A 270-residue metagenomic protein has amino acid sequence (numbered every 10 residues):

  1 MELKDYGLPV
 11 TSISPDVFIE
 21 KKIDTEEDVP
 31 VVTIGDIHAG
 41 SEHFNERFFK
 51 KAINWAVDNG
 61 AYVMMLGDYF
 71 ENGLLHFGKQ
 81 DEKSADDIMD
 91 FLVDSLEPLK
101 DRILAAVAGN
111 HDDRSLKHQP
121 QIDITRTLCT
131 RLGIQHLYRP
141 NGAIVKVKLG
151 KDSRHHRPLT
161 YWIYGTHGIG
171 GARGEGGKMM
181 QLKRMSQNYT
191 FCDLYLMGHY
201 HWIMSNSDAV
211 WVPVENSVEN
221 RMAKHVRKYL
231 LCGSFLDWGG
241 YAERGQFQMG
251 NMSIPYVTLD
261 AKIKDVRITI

Functional and structural regions predicted by a protein language model:
M1-I23: Short glycine- and acidic-rich boundary segments immediately preceding or forming the N-terminal edge of structured
T11-P15, H136-P140, Q248-G250: A short catalytic or substrate-binding loop motif that flags glycine-/basic-rich loops and adjacent residues that bind
F18-R139: Core catalytic region of metal-dependent phosphoesterases/phosphodiesterases, especially metallo-beta-lactamase-like
E20-V32, V145-Y164, K224-R227: Beta-strand-turn-beta hairpins that frame and shape the catalytic cleft of phosphate-ester-processing enzymes
I34-G35, L66, V107-G109, T166-G168 (+2 more regions): Short His-Asn-centered micro-motif
D58-N59, R102, L159, T190 (+1 more regions): Structured loop/turn residues at beta-strand edges in well-structured enzyme cores
D113-K117, Q121-N206: Charged, low-complexity C-terminal accessory regions
W162-I163, I169-V266: Conserved beta-sheet core of the metallophosphoesterase superfamily
